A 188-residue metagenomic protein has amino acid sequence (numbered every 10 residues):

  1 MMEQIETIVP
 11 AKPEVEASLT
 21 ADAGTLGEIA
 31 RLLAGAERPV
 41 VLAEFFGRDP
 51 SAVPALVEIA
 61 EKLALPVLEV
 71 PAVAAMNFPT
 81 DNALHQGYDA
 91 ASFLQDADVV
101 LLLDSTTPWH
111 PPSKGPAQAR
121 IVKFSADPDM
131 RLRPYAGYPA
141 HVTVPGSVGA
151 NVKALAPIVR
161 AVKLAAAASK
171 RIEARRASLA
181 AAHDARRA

Functional and structural regions predicted by a protein language model:
M2-T20: Glycine/aspartate-rich loop-and-adjacent alpha/beta segment that forms the canonical ThDP
E3-Q4, P50-V53, P79, H110-S113 (+2 more regions): Short glycine-/acidic-enriched loop or helix-start segments at secondary-structure transitions that form or flank
E6-V9, P54-V57, N82-A83, K114-Q118 (+1 more regions): Short, glycine/charged-enriched secondary-structure capping and boundary segments
I8-K12, R31, A36, Q118-A188: Phosphate/pyrophosphate-binding active-site segments
E14-T20, P79-D89, Y135-G149: Short beta-strand elements at the ligand-binding edges of bilobed clamshell
A21-D22, E28-A97: Anionic-ligand anchoring segments at beta-strand to alpha-helix junctions in alpha/beta enzyme folds, i.e., glycine
A43-F46, L65, V70-A72, A97-V99 (+4 more regions): Fold-independent oxyanion-binding glycine-rich loops and adjacent beta-strand/coil segments at enzyme active sites
Q86-P139: Phosphate/diphosphate-binding loops
